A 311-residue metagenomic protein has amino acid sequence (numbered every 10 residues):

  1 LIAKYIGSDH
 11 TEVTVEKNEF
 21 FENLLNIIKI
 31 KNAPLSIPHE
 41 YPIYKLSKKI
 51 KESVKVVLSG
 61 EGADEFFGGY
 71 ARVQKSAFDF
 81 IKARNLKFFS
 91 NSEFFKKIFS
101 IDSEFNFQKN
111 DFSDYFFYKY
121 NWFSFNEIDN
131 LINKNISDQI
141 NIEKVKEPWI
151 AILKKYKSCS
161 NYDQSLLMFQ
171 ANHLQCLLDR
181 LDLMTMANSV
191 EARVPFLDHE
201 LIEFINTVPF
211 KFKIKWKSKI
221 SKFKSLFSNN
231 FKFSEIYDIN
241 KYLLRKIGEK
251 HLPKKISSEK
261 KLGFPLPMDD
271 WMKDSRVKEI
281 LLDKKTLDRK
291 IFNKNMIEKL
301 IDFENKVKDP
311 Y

Functional and structural regions predicted by a protein language model:
L1-I30, I140-I152: A conserved beta-strand->alpha-helix junction
S8, H39, E52, V56-L58 (+1 more regions): Adenosyl-5′-phosphate
T14, E61, N206: Active-site proximal loops enriched in glycine and acidic residues that flank catalytic Cys/His/Asp and coordinate
E19-N23, E65-G69, Q74, P265-P267: Short catalytic/ligand-binding loop motif for oxyanion handling, primarily in non-cytosolic enzymes, centered on
L25, Y44, K48, K246: Active-site phosphate/pyrophosphate- and oxyanion-stabilizing loops and adjacent acidic/basic residues in soluble
L25-K29, K51, V73-K75, W271-K273: Short low-complexity, flexible loop/linker segments enriched in glycine and/or proline with clustered acidic
N32-H39: Short, flexible loop segments at the rims of nucleotide/cofactor-binding pockets, characterized by
Y44-N106, L177-L201: Active-site adenylate/phosphate-handling loop in enzymes that bind or generate adenylated species
